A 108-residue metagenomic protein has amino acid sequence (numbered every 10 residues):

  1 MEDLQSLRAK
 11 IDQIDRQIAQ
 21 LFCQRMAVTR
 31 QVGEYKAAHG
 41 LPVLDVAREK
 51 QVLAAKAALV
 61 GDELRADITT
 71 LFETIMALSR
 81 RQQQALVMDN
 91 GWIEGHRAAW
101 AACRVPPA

Functional and structural regions predicted by a protein language model:
M1-A108: Domain-level signature for soluble enzymes in the chorismate/prephenate branch of the shikimate pathway
